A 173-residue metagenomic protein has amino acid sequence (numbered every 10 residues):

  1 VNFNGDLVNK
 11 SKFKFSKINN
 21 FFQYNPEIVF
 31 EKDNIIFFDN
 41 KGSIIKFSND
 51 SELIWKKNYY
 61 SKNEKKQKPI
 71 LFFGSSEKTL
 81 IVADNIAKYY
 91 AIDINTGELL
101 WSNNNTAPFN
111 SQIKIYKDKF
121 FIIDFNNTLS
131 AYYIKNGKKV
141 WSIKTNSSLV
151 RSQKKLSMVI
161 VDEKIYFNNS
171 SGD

Functional and structural regions predicted by a protein language model:
V1-F3, E52, S76-K78, Y116 (+1 more regions): N-terminal secretory signal sequences
V1-Y24, E52-N63, E98-N105, K138-S147: Aromatic (tryptophan-biased) beta-strands that constitute blades/sheets of beta-rich domains
F22-G42, K66-K88, N103, A107-L129 (+1 more regions): Repeat-blade elements of multi-bladed beta-propeller folds
V29, I134-G137: Conserved Ser/Thr-centered positions that define the repeating blades of beta-propeller domains
F30, N49, W55-N58, S75: Extracytoplasmic electrostatic interaction patches
N34, N40-G42, D50-S51, Y59-S61: Short glycine-rich, polar/acidic loop-and-turn segments at beta strand-coil junctions
S43-I44, E52-I54, K88, G97 (+2 more regions): Short, surface-exposed beta-strand-loop junctions and turns on beta-sheet-rich folds
F47-S48, D93, Y133: Structural recognition of the beta-propeller blade-terminating site
